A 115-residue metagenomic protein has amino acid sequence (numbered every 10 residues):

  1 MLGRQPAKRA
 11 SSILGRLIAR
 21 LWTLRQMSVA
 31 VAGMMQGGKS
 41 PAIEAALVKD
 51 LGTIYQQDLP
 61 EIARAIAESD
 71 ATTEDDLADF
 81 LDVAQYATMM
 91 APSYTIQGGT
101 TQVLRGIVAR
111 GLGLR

Functional and structural regions predicted by a protein language model:
M1-R115: Alpha-helical interface subdomain recognition
